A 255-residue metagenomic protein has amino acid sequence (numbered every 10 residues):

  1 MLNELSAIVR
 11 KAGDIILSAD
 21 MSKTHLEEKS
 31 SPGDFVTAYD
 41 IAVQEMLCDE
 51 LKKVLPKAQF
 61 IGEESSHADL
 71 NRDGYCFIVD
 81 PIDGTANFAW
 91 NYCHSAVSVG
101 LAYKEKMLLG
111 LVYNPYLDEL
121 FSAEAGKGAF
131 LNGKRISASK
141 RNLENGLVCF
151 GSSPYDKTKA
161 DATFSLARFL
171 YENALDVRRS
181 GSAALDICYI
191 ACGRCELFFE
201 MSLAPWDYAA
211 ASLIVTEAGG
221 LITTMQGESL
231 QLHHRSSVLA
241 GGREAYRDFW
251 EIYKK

Functional and structural regions predicted by a protein language model:
M1-I82: N-terminal subdomain of lithium-sensitive/metallo-dependent phosphomonoesterases centered on the IMPase/IPPase/PAP
M1-R10, S165-Y171, L185-K255: Oxyanion/phosphate-interacting regions
I16, D40, L51, T85 (+6 more regions): Residue-level signal for inorganic ion chemistry
E28, D69-N71, S122, S139-L143 (+1 more regions): Solvent-exposed alpha-helices and their adjacent loops that cap or buttress functional pockets in soluble metabolic
K53, A68-S137, A204, L213-T216: Active-site-adjacent structural elements in enzyme catalytic cores
K57-Q59, D176, E196, L221: Residue-level detector of anion-binding/catalytic polar loops
E63, S180-S182, M225: Conserved beta-strand termini and adjacent loop/short-helix elements that scaffold enzyme active sites in alpha/beta
G100-I187, R235-K255: Acidic beta-strand-loop-alpha-helix segment within the catalytic core of divalent metal-dependent phosphate-processing
